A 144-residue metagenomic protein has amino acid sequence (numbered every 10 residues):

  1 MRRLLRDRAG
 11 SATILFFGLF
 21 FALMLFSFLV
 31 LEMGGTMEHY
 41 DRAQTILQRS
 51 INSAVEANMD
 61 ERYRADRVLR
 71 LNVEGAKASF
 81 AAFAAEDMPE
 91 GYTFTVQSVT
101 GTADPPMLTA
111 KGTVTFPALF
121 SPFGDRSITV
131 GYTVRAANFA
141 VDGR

Functional and structural regions predicted by a protein language model:
M1-G75: Alpha-helical assembly-interface signal, strongest on the long, hydrophobic N-terminal helix that forms
D60-R144: Short, conserved structural patches
